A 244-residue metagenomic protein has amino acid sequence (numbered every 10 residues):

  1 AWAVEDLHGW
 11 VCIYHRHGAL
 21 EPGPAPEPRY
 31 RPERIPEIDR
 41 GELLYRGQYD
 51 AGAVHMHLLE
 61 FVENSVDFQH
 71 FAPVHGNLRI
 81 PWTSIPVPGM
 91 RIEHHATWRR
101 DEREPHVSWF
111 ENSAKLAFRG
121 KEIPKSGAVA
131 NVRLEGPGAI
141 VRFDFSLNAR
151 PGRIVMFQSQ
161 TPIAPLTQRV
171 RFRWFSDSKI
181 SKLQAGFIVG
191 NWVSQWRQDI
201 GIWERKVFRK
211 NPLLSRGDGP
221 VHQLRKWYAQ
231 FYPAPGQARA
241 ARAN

Functional and structural regions predicted by a protein language model:
A1-E37, N244: Rieske [2Fe-2S] iron-sulfur-binding domain
P26-N244: C-terminal catalytic domain of Rieske-type non-heme iron oxygenases
